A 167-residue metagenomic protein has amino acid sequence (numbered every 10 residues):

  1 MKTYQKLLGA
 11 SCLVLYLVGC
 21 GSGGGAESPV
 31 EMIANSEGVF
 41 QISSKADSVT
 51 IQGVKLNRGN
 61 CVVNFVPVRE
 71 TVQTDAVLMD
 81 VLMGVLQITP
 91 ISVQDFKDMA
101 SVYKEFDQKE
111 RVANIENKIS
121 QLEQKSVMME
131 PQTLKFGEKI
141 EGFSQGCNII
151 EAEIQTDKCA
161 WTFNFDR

Functional and structural regions predicted by a protein language model:
M1-L8: Bacterial N-terminal signal peptides that target proteins for export
Y16-G19: C-terminal motif of bacterial Sec signal peptides marking the signal peptidase cleavage site
G21-G23: Bacterial signal peptide processing site
S28-K45: Post-signal peptide N-terminal segment of mature Sec-exported envelope proteins
N35, M129-K139, F143-C147: Solvent-exposed, conformationally flexible loop/turn segments
F40-S48, L56-R58, V68: Asparagine-centered strand-capping/turn motif at beta-strand->loop junctions
N64-M129: Mixed-charge, low-complexity intrinsically disordered segments
S144-R167: Terminal connector regions
